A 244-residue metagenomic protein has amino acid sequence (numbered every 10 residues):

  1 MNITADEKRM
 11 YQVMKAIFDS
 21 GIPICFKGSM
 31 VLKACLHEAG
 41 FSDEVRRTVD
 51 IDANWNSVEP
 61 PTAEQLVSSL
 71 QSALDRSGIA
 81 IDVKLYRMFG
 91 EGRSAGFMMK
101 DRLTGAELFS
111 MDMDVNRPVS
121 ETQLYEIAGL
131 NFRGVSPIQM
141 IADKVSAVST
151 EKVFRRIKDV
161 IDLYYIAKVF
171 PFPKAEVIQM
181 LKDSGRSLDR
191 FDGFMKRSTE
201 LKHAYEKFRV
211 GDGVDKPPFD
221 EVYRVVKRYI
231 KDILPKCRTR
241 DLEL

Functional and structural regions predicted by a protein language model:
M1-F26, A34-V45, A53-L244: Structured mid-to-C-terminal alpha-helical surface segments
S29: An acidic- and aromatic-residue-enriched active-site/binding cleft used to recognize and process polar
